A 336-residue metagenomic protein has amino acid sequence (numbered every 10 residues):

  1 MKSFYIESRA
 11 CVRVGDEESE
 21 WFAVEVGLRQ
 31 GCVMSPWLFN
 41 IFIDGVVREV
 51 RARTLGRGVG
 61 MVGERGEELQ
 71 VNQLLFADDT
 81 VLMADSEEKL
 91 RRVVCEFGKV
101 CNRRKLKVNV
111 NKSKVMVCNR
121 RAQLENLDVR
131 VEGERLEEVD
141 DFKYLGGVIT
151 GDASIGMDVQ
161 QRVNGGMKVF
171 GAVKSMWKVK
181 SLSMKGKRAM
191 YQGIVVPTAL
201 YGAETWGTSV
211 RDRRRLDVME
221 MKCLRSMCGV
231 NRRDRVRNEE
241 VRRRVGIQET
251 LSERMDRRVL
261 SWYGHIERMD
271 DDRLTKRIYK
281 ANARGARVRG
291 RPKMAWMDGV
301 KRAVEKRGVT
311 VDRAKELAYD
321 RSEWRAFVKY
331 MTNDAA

Functional and structural regions predicted by a protein language model:
M1-T250, R254-R257, R273, K280 (+4 more regions): Nucleotidyl polymerases of mobile genetic elements and RNA viruses
K222, G290, A326-K329: Eukaryote-specific, cytoplasm-facing alpha-helical/coiled-coil scaffolding segments in long proteins
M269: Residue-level signal for short amphipathic helical patches enriched in basic/charged and nearby hydrophobic residues
E316: C-terminal anion-handling pockets and recognition modules
S322-A336: C-terminal helix/juxtamembrane-tail motif
